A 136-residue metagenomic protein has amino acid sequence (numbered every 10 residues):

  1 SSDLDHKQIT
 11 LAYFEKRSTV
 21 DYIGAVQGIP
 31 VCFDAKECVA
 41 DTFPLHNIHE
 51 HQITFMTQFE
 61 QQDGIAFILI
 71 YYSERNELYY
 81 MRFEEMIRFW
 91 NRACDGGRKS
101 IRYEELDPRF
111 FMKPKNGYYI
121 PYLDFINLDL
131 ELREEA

Functional and structural regions predicted by a protein language model:
H6: N-terminal cationic and glycine-rich segments that engage phosphates or anionic surfaces
Y13-R17: A short catalytic or substrate-binding loop motif that flags glycine-/basic-rich loops and adjacent residues that bind
D21-A40: Conserved catalytic cores of phosphodiester-cleaving nucleases, focusing on short active-site segments
C38-Q62: Mg2+/Mn2+-dependent nuclease catalytic core
T57-I87: Nucleic-acid nuclease catalytic cores
F83-A136: Helix-rich interaction surfaces within compact, conserved domain-sized segments that mediate assembly or partner
